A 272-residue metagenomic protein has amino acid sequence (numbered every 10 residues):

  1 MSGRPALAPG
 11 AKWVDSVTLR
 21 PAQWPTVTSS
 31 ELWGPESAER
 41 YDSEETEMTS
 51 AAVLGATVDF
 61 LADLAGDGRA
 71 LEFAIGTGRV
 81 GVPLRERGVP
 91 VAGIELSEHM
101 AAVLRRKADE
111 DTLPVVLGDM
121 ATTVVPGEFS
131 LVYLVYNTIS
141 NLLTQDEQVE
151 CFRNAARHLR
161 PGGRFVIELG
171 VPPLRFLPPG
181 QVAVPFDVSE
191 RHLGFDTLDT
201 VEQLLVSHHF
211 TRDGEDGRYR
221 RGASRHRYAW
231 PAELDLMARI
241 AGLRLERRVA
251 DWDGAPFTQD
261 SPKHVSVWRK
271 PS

Functional and structural regions predicted by a protein language model:
G10-A65: Conserved class I S-adenosyl-L-methionine
D67-G76: Conserved class I S-adenosyl-L-methionine
T77-T122: Class I SAM-dependent methyltransferase SAM/SAH-binding core
V124-L131: A short acidic, Gly/Pro-enriched loop at the edge of an enzyme's catalytic core that lines a small-molecule cofactor
Y133-V135: A conserved beta-strand element that flanks and buttresses the S-adenosyl-L-methionine
V149-P161: A short glycine-rich, Lys/Arg-flanked "PGG" loop and its adjoining helix->strand segment in the class I
V166-R239: SAM-dependent methyltransferase
P231-S272: C-terminal lobe and adjacent flexible extensions of AdoMet/dcAdoMet transferase-like proteins
